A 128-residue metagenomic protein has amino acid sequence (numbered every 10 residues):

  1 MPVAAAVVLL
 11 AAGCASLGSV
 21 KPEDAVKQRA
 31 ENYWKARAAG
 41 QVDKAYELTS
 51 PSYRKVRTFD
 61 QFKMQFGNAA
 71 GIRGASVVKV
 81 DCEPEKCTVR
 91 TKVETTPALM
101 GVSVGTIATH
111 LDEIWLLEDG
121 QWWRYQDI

Functional and structural regions predicted by a protein language model:
M1-S16: Sec-dependent bacterial lipoprotein signal peptides
V8-A11, A39, A69: Alpha-helix termination/capping residues and helix-transition junctions
L10, S19, D119-W123: Non-catalytic interaction surface on structured domains
C14-A39, E47: Short, low-complexity N-terminal intrinsically disordered segments enriched in polar/charged residues
P22-K27, A38-A39, K55, K86 (+1 more regions): Solvent-exposed, acidic/flexible segments
V42-E83, T88-R90, P97: Short solvent-exposed beta->alpha transition segments
E83-I128: Exposed beta-sheet edge and beta->alpha loop/turn motif
